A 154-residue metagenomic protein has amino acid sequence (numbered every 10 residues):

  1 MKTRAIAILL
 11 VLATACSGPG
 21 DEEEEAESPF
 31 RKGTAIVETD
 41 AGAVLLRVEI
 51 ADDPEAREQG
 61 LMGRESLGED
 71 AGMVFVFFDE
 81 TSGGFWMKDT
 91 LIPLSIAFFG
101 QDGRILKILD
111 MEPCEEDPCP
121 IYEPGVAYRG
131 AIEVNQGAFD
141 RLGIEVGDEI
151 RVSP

Functional and structural regions predicted by a protein language model:
K2-L9: Sec-dependent signal peptide recognition, specifically the positively charged N-region followed immediately by
L12-A15: C-terminal motif of bacterial Sec signal peptides marking the signal peptidase cleavage site
S17-P154: Compact, glycine-rich, soluble single-domain proteins
